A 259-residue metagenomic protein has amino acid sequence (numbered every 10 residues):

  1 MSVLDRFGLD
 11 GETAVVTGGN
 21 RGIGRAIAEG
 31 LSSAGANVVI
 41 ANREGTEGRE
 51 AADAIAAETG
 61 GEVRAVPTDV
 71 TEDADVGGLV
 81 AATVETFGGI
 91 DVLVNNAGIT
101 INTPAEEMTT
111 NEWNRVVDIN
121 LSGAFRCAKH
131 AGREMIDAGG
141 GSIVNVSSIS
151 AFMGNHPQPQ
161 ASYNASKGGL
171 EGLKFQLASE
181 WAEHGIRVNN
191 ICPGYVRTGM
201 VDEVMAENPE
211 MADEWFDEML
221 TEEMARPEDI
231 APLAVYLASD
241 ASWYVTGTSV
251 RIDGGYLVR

Functional and structural regions predicted by a protein language model:
N20-R21, E44: Conserved glycine-rich cofactor-binding loop
A34-E50: Conserved glycine-rich Rossmann-like NAD(P)H-binding loop of the short-chain dehydrogenase/reductase
P104-A105, T109-V117, I143, V201 (+2 more regions): Substrate-binding pocket helix/loop in short-chain dehydrogenase/reductase
F125-A128, M224-I252, L257: C-terminal substrate-recognition "lid" of short-chain dehydrogenase/reductases
A128, S166, K174: Active-site helix of classical SDR
R133, S179-E183, W243: Alpha-helical segment proximal to the catalytic Tyr-Lys
S148: Residue(s) in the substrate-gating loop at a strand-loop-helix junction that position the organic substrate next
